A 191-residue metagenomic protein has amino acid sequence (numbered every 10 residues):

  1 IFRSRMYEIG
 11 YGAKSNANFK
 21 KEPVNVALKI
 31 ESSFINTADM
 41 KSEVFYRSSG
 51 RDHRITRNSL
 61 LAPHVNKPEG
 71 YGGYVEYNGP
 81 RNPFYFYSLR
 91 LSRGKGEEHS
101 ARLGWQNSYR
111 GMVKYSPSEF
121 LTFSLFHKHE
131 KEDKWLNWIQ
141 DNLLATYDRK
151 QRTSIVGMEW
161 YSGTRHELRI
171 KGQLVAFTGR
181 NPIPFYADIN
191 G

Functional and structural regions predicted by a protein language model:
I1-G191: Exposed, low-structure sequence patches enriched in small/polar residues
